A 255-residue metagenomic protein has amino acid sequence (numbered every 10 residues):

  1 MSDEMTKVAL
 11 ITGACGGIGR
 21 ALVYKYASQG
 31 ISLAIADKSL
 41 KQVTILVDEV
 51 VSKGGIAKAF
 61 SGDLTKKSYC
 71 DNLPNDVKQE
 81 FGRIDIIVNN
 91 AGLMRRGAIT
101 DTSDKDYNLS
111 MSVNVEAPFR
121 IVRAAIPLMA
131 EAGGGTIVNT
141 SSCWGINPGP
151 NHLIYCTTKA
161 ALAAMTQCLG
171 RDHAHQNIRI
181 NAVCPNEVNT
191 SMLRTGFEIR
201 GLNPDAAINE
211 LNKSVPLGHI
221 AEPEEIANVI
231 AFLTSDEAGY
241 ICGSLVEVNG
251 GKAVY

Functional and structural regions predicted by a protein language model:
C15-G16: Conserved glycine-rich cofactor-binding loop
A98-I99, D106-N108, L211: Substrate-binding pocket helix/loop in short-chain dehydrogenase/reductase
T102, P148-C156, C168, G196: Active-site loop-to-helix junction immediately N-terminal to the catalytic Tyr of the SDR YXXXK motif in Rossmann-fold
V122, T158: Active-site helix of classical SDR
P127, R171-H175, G239: Alpha-helical segment proximal to the catalytic Tyr-Lys
S142: Residue(s) in the substrate-gating loop at a strand-loop-helix junction that position the organic substrate next
N147, A231, C242-Y255: Short C-terminal tail/terminal secondary-structure segment of NAD(P)H-dependent dehydrogenase/reductase domains
